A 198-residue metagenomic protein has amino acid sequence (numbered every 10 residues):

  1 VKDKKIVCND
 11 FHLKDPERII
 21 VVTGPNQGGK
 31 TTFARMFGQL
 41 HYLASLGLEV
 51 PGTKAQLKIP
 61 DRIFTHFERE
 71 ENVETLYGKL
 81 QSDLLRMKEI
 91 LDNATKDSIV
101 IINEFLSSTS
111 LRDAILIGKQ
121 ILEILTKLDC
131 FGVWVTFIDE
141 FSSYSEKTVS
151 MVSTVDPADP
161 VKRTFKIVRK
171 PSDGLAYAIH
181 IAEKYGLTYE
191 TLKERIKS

Functional and structural regions predicted by a protein language model:
V1-S198: ATPase nucleotide-binding head domains, primarily ABC-like/P-loop NTPase cores
